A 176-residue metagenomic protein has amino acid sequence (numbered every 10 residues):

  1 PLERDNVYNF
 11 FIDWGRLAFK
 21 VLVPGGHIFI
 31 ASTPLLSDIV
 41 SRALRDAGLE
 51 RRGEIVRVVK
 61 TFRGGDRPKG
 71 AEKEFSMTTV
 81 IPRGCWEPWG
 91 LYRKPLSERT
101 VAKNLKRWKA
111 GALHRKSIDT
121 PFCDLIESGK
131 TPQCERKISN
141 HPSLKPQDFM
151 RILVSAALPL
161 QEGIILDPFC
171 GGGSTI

Functional and structural regions predicted by a protein language model:
P1-R4, Y8-F11, G15, F19 (+3 more regions): Class I S-adenosyl-L-methionine
L22, G26: A short helix->loop->beta-strand "cap" motif at the edges of active sites that frequently abuts
